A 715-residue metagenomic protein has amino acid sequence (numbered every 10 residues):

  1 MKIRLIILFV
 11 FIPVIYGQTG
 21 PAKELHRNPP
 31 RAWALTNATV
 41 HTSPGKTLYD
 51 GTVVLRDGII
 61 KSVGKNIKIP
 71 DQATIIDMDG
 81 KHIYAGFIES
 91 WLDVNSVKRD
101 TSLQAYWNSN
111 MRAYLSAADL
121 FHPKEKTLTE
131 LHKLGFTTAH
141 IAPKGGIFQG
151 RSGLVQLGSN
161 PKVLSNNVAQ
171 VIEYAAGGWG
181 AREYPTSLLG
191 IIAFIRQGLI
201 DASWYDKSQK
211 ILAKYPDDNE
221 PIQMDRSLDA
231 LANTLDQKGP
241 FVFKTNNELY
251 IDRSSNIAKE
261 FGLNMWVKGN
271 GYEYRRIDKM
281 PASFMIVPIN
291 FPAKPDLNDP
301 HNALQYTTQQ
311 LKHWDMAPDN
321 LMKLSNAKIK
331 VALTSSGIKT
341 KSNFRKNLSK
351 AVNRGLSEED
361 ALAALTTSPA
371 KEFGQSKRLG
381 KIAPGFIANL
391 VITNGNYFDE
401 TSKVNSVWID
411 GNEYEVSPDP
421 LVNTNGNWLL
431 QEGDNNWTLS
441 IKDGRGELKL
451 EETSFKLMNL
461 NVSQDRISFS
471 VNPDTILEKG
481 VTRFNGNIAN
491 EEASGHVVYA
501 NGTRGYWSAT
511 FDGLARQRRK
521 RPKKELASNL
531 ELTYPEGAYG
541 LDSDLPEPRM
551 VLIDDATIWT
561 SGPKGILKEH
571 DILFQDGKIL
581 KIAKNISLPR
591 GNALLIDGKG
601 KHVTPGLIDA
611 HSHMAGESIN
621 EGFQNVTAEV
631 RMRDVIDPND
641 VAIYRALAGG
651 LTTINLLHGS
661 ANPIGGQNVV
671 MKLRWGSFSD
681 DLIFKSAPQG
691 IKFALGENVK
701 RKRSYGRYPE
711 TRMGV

Functional and structural regions predicted by a protein language model:
T19-G20, L25-R31, V40, P44-Y84 (+1 more regions): Histidine-rich, glycine-flanked metal-binding segment
A22-N28, A32, V40-T52, G64-K65 (+8 more regions): Acidic, glycine-enriched loop/beta-strand segments at the rims of small-molecule binding/catalytic pockets
H26-W33, I69-P70, E415-L429, S440-D443 (+3 more regions): N-terminal helix-cap/turn-to-beta initiation motif at the start of protein domains
P29, Y106, R112-Y114, P240 (+5 more regions): His/Asp/Glu-enriched, well-ordered alpha-helical/loop segment that forms or immediately abuts the divalent-metal
W33-L35, I69-A118, K133, P589-R633: Replace "His-x-His-based motif
L35-A38, D419-T438, R445-T453, A493-G505 (+1 more regions): Tryptophan-anchored aromatic micro-motifs
K124-E273, K403, I409, N487-E491 (+2 more regions): Polyanionic/metal-chelating signatures
L430-I488: Central antiparallel beta-sheet cores of small beta-barrel/beta-sandwich binding domains
